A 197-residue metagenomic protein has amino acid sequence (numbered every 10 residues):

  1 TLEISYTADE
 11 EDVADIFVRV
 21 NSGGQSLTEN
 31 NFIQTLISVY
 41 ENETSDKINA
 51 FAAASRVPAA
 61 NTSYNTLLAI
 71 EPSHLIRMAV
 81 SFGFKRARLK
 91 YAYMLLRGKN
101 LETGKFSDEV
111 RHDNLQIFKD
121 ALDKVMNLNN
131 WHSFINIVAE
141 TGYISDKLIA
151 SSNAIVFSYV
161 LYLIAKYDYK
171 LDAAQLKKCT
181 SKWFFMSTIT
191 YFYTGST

Functional and structural regions predicted by a protein language model:
T1-T197: Flexible coil/loop and intrinsically disordered segments
